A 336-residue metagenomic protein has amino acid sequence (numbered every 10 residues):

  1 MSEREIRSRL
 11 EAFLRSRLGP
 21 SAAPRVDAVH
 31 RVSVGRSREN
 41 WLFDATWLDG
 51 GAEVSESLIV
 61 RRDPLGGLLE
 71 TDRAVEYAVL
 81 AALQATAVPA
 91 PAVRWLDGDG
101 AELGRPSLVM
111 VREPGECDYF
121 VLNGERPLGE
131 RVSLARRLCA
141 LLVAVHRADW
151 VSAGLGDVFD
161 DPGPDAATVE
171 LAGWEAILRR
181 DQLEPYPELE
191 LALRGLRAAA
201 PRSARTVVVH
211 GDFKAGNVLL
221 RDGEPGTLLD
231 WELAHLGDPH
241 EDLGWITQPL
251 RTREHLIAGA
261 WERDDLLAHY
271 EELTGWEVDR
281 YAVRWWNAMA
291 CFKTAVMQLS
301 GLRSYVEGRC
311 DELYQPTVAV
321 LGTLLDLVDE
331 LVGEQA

Functional and structural regions predicted by a protein language model:
M1-A22: Juxta-kinase regulatory segment immediately upstream of eukaryotic protein kinase catalytic domains
H30-L191, A199-R205: ATP-binding pocket architecture of kinase catalytic cores
T206-V208, G226: Conserved protein kinase catalytic-loop anchor
V208-H210, A215: Catalytic-loop of the protein kinase fold
L229-A234: Activation of the activation-loop gatekeeper triad in protein kinase-fold domains
H240-G275, M289-G308: Active-site activation/catalytic loop segments of kinase-like enzymes and analogous catalytic loops in related
V296-A336: Helical subdomain adjoining the active site within ATP-dependent kinase catalytic cores
